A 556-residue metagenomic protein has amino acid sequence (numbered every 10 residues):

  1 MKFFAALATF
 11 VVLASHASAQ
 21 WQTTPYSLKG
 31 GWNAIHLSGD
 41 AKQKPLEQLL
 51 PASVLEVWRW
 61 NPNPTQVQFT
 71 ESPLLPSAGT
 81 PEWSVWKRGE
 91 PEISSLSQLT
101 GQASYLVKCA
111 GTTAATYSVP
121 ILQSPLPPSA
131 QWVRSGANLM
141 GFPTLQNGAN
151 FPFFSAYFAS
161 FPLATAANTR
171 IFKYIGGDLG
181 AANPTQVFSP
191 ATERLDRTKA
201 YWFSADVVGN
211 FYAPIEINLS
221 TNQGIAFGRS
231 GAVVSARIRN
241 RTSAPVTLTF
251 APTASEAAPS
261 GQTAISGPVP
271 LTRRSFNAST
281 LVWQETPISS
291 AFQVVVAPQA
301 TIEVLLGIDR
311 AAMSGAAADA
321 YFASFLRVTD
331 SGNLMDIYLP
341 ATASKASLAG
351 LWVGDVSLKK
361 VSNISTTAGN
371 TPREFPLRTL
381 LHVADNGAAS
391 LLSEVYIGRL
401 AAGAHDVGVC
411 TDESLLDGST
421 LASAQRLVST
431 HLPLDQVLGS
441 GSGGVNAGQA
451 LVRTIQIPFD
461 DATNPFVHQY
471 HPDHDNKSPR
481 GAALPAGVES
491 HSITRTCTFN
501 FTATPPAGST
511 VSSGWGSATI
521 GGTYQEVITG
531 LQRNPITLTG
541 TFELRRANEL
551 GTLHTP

Functional and structural regions predicted by a protein language model:
A19-I215, S275, L281: N-terminal exported-region signature
G30, S135-G136, T198, A226-V233 (+5 more regions): Solvent-exposed, conformationally flexible loop/turn segments
Q98-A103, R194-R197, G228-A236, I302 (+1 more regions): Short, solvent-exposed loop/turn segments enriched in Ser/Thr/Gly
C109, A205, A236-A244: Asparagine-centered strand-capping/turn motif at beta-strand->loop junctions
T263-A316: Intrinsically disordered, low-complexity Pro/Gly/Ser/Thr-rich segments with frequent PxxP/GP/PP motifs and embedded
A318-G332, G522, G530: A short beta-strand micro-motif common to beta-rich folds, especially ectodomain repeats
T342-D355, G508-S517, E549-H554: N-terminal helix-cap/turn-to-beta initiation motif at the start of protein domains
G369-T510, W515: Predominantly extracellular/secreted and cell-surface proteins with exposed, flexible low-complexity segments
